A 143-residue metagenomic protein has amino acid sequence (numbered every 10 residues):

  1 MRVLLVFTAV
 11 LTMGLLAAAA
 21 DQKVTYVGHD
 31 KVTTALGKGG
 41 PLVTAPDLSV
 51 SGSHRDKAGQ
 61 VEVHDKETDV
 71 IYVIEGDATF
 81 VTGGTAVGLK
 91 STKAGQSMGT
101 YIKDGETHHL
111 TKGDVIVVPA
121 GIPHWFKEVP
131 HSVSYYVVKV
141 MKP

Functional and structural regions predicted by a protein language model:
M1-F7: Bacterial N-terminal signal peptides that target proteins for export
L4, M13-K66: A short, N-terminal "cap"/entry segment at the start of jelly-roll beta-barrel domains of the cupin/DSBH fold
G52, F80-T82, Y135: Short hydrophobic/aromatic-rich beta-strand segments that constitute the beta-sheet cores of beta-sandwich/beta-barrel
E62, D69-Y72, T107-H108, I116: His/acidic/aromatic-lined binding-pocket segments of jelly-roll/cupin-type domains and related regulatory beta-sandwich
D65-F80, G84-T85, T92-Y101: Short, conserved beta-strand element in jelly-roll/cupin
A86-G88, V133: Short, surface-exposed beta-strand-loop junctions and turns on beta-sheet-rich folds
H109-V129: Conserved metal-binding segment of the jelly-roll/cupin
H131-P143: A short hydrophobic beta-strand segment most commonly corresponding to one strand of the jelly-roll/cupin
